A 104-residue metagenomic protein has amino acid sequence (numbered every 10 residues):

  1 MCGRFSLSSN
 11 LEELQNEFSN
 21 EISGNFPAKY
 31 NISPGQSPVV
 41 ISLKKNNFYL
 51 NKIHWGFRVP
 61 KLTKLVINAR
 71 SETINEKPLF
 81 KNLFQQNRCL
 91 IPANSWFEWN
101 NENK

Functional and structural regions predicted by a protein language model:
M1-K104: Short linear sequence motif anchored by a di-proline
